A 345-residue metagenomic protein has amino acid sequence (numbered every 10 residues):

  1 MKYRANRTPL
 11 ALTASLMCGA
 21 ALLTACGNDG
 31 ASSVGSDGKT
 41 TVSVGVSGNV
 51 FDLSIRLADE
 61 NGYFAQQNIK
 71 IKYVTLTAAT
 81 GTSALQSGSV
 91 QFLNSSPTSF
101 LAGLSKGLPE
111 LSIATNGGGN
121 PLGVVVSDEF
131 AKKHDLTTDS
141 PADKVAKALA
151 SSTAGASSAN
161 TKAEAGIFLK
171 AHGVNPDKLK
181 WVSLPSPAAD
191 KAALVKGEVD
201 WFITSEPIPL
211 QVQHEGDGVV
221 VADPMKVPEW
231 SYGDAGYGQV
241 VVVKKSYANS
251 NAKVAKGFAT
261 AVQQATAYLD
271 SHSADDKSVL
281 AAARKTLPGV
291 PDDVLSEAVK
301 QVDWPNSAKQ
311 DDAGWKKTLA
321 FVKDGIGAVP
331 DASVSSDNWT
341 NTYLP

Functional and structural regions predicted by a protein language model:
M1-T13: Bacterial N-terminal signal peptides that target proteins for export
A20-A25: C-terminal motif of bacterial Sec signal peptides marking the signal peptidase cleavage site
G27-D29: Bacterial signal peptide processing site
S32-N175, W181-V182, D200, E206: Short, glycine-/small- and polar/acidic-enriched structural segments that line small-molecule recognition paths
Q66, A131-S140, A146-K147, V227-D234 (+1 more regions): Short, solvent-exposed loop/beta-turn-alpha elements that line the ligand-binding surface or hinge of extracytoplasmic
K191-A282: Pocket-lining segment of extracytoplasmic ligand-binding domains
A248-G325: Secondary-structure end/capping motifs
K316-P345: Conserved C-terminal helix/tail region of periplasmic/extracytoplasmic solute-binding proteins
